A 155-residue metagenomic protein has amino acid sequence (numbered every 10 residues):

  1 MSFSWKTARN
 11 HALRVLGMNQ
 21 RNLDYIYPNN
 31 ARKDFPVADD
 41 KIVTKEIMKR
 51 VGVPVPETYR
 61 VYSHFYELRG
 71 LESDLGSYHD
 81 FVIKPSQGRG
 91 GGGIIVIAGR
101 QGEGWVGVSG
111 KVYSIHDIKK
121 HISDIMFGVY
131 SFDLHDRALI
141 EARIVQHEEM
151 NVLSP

Functional and structural regions predicted by a protein language model:
M1-G17: Conserved oxyanion/phosphate-binding beta-strand-loop segments in alpha/beta enzyme cores
L13-M18, L23, L68-L71, L75 (+3 more regions): Generic detector of leucine side chains in alpha-helical contexts
R21-V108, V112-F127: A conserved helix-loop-beta module that forms one wall/lid of the active-site cleft in ATP-utilizing catalytic domains
G110-P155: Phosphate-binding site of ATP-dependent enzymes
